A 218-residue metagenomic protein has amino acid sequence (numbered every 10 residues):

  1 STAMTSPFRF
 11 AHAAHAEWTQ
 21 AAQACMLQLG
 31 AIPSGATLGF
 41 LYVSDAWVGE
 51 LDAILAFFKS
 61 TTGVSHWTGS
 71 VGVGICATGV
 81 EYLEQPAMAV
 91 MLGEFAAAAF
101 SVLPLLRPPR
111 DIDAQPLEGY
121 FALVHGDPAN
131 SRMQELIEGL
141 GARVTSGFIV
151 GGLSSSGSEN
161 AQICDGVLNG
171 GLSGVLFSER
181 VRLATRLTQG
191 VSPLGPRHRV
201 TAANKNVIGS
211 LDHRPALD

Functional and structural regions predicted by a protein language model:
T2-D52, A56-H66, S70-D218: Small-residue-enriched flexible segments
